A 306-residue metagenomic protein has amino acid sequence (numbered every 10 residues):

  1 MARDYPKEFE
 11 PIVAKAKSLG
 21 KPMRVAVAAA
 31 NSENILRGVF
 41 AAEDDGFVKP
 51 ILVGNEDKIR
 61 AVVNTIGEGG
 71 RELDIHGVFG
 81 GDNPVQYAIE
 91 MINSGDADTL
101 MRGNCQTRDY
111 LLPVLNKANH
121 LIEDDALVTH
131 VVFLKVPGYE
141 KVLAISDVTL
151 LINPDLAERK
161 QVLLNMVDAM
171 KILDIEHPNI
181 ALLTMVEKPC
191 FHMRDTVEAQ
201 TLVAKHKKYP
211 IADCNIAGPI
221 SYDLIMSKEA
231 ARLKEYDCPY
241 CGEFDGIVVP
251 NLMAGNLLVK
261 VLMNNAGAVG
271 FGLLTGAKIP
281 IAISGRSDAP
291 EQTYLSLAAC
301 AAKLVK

Functional and structural regions predicted by a protein language model:
A2-Y240, F244-P250, A254-K306: Anion-binding alpha/beta catalytic cores of soluble intermediary-metabolism enzymes, centered on
